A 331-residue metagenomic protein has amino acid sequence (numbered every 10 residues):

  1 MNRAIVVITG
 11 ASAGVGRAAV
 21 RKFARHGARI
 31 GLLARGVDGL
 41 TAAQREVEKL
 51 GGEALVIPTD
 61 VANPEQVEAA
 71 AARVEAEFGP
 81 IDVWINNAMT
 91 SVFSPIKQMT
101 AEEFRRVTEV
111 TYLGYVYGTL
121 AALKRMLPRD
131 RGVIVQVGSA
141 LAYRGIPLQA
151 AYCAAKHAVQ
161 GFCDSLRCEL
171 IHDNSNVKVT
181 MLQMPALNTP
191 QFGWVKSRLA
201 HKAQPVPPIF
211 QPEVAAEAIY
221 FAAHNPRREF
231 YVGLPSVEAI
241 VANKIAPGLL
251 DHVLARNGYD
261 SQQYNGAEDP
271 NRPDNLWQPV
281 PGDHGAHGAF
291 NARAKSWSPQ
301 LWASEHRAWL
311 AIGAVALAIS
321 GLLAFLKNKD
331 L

Functional and structural regions predicted by a protein language model:
S12-A13: Conserved glycine-rich cofactor-binding loop
A28-A42: Conserved glycine-rich Rossmann-like NAD(P)H-binding loop of the short-chain dehydrogenase/reductase
T59-A69, A101: The beta1-alpha1 cofactor-binding region of Rossmann-like NAD(H)/NADP(H)-dependent oxidoreductases
P95-I96, E103-R105: Substrate-binding pocket helix/loop in short-chain dehydrogenase/reductase
T119, A155: Active-site helix of classical SDR
S139: Residue(s) in the substrate-gating loop at a strand-loop-helix junction that position the organic substrate next
H172-G266: SDR active-site lid
